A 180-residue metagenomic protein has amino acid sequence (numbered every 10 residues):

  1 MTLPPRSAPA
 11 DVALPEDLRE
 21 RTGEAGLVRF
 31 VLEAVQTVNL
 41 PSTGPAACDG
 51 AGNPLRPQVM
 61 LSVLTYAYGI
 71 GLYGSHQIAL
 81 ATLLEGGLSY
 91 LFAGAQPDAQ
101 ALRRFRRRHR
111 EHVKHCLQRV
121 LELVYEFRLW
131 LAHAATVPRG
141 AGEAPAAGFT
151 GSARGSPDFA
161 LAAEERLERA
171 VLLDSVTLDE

Functional and structural regions predicted by a protein language model:
M1-V35, L173-D179: Charged, often Cys/His-bearing segments associated with DNA-binding zinc-finger transcription factors
R6-A13, L40-G44, P97: Short acidic (Asp/Glu) and glycine-rich catalytic loops that position anionic groups and cofactors
L14, G23, L27-V31, V59 (+2 more regions): Alpha-helical structural motif
R21-T65, I70: Basic, short loop/linker segments at the boundary and entry of helix-turn-helix/winged-helix-like folds
G26, V63, I78, D98 (+1 more regions): Short, conserved catalytic/metal-binding motifs centered on acidic residues
P54-R119: Short, positively charged, Gly/Tyr-enriched micro-motifs that form contact patches at catalytic or ligand/partner
R106-E180: Polybasic low-complexity intrinsically disordered regions
